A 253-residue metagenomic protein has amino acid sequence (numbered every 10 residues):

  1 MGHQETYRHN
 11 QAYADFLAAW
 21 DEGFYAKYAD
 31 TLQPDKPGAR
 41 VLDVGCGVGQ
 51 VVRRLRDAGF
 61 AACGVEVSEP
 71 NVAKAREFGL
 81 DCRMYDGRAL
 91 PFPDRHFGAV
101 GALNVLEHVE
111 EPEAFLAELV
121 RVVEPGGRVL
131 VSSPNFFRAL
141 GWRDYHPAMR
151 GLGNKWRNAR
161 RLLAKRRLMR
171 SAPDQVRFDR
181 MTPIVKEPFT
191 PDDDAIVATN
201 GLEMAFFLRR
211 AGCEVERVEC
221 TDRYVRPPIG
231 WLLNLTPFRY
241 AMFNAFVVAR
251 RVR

Functional and structural regions predicted by a protein language model:
M1-L90, A99-L103, L116, V197 (+3 more regions): Conserved N-terminal segment of class I S-adenosyl-L-methionine
Q50, E110-E118, R128-V247: S-adenosyl-L-methionine-dependent methyltransferase catalytic module, highlighting the catalytic core
L90-F92, V109: Helix-loop segment at the mouth of the active site in Rossmann-fold oxidoreductases, especially SDR/KR enzymes
N104-H108: Short catalytic micro-motifs in class I SAM-dependent methyltransferases
R121-E124: Short, cationic motifs built from Arg/Lys/His that form the positively charged side of catalytic pockets
A249-V252: Active-site beta-strand termini and strand-to-loop segments that position acidic
